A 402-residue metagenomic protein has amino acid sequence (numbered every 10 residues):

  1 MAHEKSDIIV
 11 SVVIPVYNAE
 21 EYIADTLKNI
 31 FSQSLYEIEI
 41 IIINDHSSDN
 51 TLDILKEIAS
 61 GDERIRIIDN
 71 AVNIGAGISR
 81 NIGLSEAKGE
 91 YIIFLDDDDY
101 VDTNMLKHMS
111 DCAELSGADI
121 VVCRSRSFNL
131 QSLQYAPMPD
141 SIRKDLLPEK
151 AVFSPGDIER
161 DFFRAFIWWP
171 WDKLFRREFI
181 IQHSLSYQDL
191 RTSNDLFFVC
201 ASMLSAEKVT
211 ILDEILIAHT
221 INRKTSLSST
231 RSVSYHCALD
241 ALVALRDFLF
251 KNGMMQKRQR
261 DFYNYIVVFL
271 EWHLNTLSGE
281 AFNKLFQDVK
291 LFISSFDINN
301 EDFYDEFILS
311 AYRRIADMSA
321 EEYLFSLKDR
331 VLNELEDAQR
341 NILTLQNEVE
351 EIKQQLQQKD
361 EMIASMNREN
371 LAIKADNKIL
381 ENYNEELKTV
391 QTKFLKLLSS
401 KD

Functional and structural regions predicted by a protein language model:
M1-F31: N-proximal low-complexity "stem/linker" segments adjacent to membrane-targeting elements
I8-S11, E39, F197: Cell-envelope/extracellular polymer assembly enzymes that use nucleotide-activated donors
I30, D45-H46, I74, D97: Conserved short acidic donor-positioning loop in nucleotide-sugar-dependent glycosyltransferases
N44-D53, V72: A conserved acidic beta->alpha catalytic loop
N70-A87, D97: Glycine-rich, basic loop-to-helix element that forms the pyrophosphate-binding segment of sugar-nucleotide handling
I92: Short aromatic/hydrophobic "clamp" motif used to bind/position activated sugar donors
D97-L212, H219-Y235: Donor-binding/catalytic cores of nucleotide-activated saccharide and glycerol-phosphate transferases/polymerases
A118, G279-D402: Membrane-interface aromatic/basic loop that binds lipid-linked glycans or pyrophosphate carriers, typified by
